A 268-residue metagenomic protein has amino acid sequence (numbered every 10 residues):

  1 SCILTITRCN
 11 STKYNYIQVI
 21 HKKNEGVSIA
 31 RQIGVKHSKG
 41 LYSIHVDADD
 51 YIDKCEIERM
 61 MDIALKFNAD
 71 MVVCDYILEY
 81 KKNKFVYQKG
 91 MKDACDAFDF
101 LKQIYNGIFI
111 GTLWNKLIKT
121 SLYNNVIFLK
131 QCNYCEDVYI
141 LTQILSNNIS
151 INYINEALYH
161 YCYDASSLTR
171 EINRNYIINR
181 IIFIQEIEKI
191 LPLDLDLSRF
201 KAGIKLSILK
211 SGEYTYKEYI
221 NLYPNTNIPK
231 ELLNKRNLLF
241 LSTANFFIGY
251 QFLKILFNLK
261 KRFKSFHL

Functional and structural regions predicted by a protein language model:
S1-N179: Nucleotide-sugar donor-binding/catalytic module of glycosyltransferases that assemble extracellular/cell-envelope
I6, N10, Q103, I190 (+3 more regions): Residues that form generic nucleotide/phosphate-binding pockets
I44, I140, Y159, K189-P192 (+1 more regions): A structural preference for long, well-packed, hydrophobic secondary-structure segments
N124, S146, Q185-K189, K210: Short glycine/serine- and small hydrophobic-enriched flexible loop segments
A157-D164, R170-L195, Y214-I228: Catalytic core of nucleotide-sugar-dependent glycosyltransferases
S198-K210: Amphipathic alpha-helical repeat scaffolds of TPR domains
E213-L268: Membrane-interface aromatic/basic loop that binds lipid-linked glycans or pyrophosphate carriers, typified by
